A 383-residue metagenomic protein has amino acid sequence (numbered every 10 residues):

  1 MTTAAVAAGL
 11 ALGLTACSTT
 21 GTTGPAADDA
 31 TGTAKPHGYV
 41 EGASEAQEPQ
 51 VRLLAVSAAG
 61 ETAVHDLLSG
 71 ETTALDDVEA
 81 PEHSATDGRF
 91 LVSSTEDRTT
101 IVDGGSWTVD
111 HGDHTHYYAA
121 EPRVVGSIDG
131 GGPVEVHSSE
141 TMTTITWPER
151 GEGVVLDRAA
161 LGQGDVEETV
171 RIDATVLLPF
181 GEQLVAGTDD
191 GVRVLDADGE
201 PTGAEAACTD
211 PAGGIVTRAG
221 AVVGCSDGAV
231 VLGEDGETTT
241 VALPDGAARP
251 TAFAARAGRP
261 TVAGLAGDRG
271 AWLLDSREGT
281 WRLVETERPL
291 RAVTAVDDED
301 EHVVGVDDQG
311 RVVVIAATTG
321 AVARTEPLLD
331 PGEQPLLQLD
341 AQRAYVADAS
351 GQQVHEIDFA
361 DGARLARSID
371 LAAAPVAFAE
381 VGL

Functional and structural regions predicted by a protein language model:
G13-A16: C-terminal motif of bacterial Sec signal peptides marking the signal peptidase cleavage site
S18-G21: Bacterial signal peptide processing site
T33-L68: An edge-strand/N-cap motif at the start of beta-rich repeat modules
A34-A46, D77-F90, A120-T141, T169-E182 (+5 more regions): Repeated scaffold domains used in trafficking and secretory/extracellular systems, primarily beta-propellers
E45-S57, S84-V102, V134-V154, V176-R193 (+6 more regions): Short beta-strand elements that form the blades of beta-propeller/WD-repeat-like and other beta-sheet-rich scaffold
L68-D77, D110-I128, G132, L161-I172 (+5 more regions): A short beta-strand motif characteristic of beta-propeller blades
G187-D300: Acidic, serine/threonine- and glycine-rich low-complexity intrinsically disordered segments that serve as flexible
A349-L383: Blade-level signature of beta-propeller repeat domains, shared across WD40, Kelch, NHL, RCC1 and BNR/Asp-box propellers
